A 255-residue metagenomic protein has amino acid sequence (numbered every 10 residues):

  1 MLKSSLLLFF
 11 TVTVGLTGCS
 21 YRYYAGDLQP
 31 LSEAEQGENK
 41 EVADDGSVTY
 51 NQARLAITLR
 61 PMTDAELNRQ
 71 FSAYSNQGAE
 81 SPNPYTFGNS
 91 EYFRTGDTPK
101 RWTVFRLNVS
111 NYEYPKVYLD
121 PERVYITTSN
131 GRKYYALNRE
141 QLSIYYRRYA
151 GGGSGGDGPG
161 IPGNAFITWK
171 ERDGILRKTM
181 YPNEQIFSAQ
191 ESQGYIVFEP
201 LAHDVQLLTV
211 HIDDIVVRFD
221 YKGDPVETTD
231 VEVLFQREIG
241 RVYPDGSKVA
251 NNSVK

Functional and structural regions predicted by a protein language model:
M1-L2: N-terminal secretory signal peptides that target proteins for export/translocation
S5-V14: Sec-dependent N-terminal signal peptides
L16-G18: C-terminal motif of bacterial Sec signal peptides marking the signal peptidase cleavage site
S20-K255: Conserved functional micro-motifs across diverse proteins
